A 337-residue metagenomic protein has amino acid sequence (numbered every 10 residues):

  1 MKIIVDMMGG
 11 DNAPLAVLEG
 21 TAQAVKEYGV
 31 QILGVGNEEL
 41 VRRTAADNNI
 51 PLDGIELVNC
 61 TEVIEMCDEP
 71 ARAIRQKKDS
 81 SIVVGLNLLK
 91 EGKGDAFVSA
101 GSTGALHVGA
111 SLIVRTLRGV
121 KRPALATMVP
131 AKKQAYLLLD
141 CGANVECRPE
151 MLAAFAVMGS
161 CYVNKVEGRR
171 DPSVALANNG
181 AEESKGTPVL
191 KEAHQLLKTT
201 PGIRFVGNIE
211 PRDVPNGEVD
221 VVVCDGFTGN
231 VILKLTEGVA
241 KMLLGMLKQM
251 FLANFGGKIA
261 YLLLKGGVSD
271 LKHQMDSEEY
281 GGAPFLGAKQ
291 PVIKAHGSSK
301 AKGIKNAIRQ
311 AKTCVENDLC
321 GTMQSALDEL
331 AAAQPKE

Functional and structural regions predicted by a protein language model:
M1-R42: N-terminal phosphate-binding or glycine-rich loops at protein starts, especially the Walker A/P-loop of NTPases
V5-P14, A143-A153, K294-S299: Short, glycine-rich nucleotide/cofactor-binding loops
A13-V17, V41, D79-G92, A96-A110 (+7 more regions): Short glycine/serine/threonine-rich phosphate/pyrophosphate-binding segments that cradle anionic phosphate groups
L15-A16, Q31-L33, E39, V145-G207 (+3 more regions): Glycine-rich phosphate/diphosphate-binding loop of Rossmann-like nucleotide-binding domains
V25-Y28, A46-G54, E167, L197-I203: Short helix-capping segments at alpha-helix termini
N49-G94: Phosphate/nucleotide-donor binding subsite
S111-A124, M128-L138, E218-V222, G226-E337: Glycine-rich phosphate/nucleotide-binding loop
